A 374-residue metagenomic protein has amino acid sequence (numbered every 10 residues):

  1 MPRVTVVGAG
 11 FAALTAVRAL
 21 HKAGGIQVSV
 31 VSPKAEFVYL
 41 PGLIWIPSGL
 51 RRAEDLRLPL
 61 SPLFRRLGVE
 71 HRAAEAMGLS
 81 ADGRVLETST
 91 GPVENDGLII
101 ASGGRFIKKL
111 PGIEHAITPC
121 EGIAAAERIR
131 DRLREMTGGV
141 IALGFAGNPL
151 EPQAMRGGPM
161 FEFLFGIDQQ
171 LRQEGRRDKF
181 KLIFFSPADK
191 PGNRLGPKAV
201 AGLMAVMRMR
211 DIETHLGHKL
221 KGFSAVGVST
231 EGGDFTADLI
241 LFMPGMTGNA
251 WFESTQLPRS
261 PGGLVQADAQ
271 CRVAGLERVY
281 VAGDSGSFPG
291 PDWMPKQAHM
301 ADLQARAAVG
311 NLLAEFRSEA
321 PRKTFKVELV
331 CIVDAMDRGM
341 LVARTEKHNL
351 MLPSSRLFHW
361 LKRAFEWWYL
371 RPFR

Functional and structural regions predicted by a protein language model:
M1, G68-E162, G166-G175, L241: FAD-binding core/adjacent interface of flavoenzyme oxidoreductases
P2-V69, L150-N193: Beta1-alpha1 glycine-rich phosphate/pyrophosphate-binding loop at the start of Rossmann-like nucleotide-binding domains
I26-S29, L67-D82, L86, V93 (+2 more regions): A Rossmann-like FAD-binding core segment of flavoenzymes
V28-V30, L98, I141, L182 (+1 more regions): Hydrophobic/aromatic residues located in beta-strands of well-ordered beta-sheets within soluble catalytic
I113-G138, S229, F235-L239, M243-L303: FAD-site-proximal beta/loop scaffold in flavoenzymes
T137, I141, R176-K181, F316-V327: A short alpha-helix-loop-beta-strand transition element characteristic of N-terminal alpha/beta dinucleotide-binding
E151-Q170, P197-L203, Q297-Q304, D334-R344: Short, electropositive alpha-helical surface patch
A307-R374: C-terminal, flexible cofactor-proximal segment of oxidoreductases
